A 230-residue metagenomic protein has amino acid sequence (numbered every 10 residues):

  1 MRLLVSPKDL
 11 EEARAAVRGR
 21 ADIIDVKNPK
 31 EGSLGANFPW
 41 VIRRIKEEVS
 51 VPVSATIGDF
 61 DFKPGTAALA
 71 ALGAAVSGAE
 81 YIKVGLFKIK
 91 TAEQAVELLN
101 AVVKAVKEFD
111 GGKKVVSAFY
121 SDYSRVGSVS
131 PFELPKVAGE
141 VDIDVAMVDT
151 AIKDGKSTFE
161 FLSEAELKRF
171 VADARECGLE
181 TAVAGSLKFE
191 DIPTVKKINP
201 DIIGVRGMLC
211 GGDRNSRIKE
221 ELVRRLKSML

Functional and structural regions predicted by a protein language model:
R2-G19: N-terminal basic/disordered segments at the start of proteins
L10, G32-E48: Glycine-rich, positively charged N-terminal anion/phosphate-binding segment
E11-E12, V41, A70, E133-L134 (+1 more regions): Short acidic active-site motifs
A16, A146, V195: Conserved, mostly hydrophobic/aromatic
I23-G35, V76-T91, V145-G155, I198-E221: Glycine-rich phosphate-binding active-site loops on the catalytic face of alpha/beta enzymes
V41-I45, K90-K104, V205-L230: C-terminal helical cap(s) of enzyme catalytic domains, especially alpha/beta-barrels
P52-L69, A75-F159, D173, C177: Conserved anion-binding
S124-R125, S157-L162, F189-K197: Active-site-adjacent loop and "lid" segments of alpha/beta metabolic enzymes
